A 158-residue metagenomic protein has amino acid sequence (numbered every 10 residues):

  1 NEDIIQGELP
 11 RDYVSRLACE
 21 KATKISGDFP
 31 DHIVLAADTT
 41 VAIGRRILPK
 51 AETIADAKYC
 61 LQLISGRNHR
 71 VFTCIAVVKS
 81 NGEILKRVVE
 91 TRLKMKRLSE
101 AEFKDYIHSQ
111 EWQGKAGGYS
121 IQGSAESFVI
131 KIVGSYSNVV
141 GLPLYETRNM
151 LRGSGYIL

Functional and structural regions predicted by a protein language model:
N1-I4: Conserved substrate/cofactor phosphate-moiety recognition/catalytic segment in nucleotide-dependent phosphotransferases
G7-L158: Anionic-ligand binding patches
